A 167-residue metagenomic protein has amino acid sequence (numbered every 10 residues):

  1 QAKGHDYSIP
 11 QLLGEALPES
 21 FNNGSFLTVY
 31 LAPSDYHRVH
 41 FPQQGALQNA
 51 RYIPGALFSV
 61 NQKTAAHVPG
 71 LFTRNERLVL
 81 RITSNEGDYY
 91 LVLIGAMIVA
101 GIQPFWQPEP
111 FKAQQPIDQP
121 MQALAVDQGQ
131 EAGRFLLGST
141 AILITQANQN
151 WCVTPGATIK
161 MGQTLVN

Functional and structural regions predicted by a protein language model:
Q1-N167: Contiguous, well-folded functional domains in the mature portion of proteins
